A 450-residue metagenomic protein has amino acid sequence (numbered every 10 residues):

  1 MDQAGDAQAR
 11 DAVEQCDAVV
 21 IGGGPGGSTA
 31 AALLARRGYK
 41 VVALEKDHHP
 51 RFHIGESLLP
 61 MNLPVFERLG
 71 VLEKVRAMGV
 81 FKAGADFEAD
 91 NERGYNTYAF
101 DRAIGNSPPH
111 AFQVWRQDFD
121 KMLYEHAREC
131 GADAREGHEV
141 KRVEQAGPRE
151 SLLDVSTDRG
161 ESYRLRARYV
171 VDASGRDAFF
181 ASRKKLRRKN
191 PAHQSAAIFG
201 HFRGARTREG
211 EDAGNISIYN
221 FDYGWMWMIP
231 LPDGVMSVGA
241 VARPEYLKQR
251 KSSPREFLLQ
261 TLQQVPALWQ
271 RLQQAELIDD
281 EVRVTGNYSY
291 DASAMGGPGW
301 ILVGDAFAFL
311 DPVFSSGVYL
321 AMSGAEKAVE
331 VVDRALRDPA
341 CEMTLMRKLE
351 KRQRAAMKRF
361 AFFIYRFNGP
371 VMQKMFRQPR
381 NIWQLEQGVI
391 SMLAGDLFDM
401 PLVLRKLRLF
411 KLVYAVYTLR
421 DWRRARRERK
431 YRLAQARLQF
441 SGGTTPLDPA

Functional and structural regions predicted by a protein language model:
R10-G24: Beta1/beta-strand and adjacent pyrophosphate-binding region of the FAD-binding site in flavoprotein oxidoreductases
V19, A35-I54: Glycine-rich FAD pyrophosphate-binding loop
G27-S28: N-terminal Rossmann-fold NAD(P) dinucleotide-binding loop
R51-E92: N-terminal FAD cofactor-binding segment of flavoenzymes
M78, Y246-V331, R337, C341-R347: FAD/FMN-dependent oxidoreductases across multiple families
I104-E125, K248-S253: Short beta-strand to alpha-helix junction loop
H126-L268: Predominantly flavin-linked oxidoreductase catalytic cores and closely associated redox partners
E330-A450: C-terminal helical "tail/cap" subdomain of flavin- and related membrane-associated enzymes
